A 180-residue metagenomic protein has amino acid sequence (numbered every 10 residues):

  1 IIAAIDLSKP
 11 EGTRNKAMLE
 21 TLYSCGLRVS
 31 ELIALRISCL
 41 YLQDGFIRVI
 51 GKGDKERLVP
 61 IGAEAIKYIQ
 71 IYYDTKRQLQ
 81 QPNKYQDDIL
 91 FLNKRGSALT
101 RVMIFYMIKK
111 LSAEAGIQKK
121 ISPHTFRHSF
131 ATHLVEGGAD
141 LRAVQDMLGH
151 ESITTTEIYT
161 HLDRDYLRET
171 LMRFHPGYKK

Functional and structural regions predicted by a protein language model:
I1-K180: Conserved catalytic core of the tyrosine transesterase superfamily
